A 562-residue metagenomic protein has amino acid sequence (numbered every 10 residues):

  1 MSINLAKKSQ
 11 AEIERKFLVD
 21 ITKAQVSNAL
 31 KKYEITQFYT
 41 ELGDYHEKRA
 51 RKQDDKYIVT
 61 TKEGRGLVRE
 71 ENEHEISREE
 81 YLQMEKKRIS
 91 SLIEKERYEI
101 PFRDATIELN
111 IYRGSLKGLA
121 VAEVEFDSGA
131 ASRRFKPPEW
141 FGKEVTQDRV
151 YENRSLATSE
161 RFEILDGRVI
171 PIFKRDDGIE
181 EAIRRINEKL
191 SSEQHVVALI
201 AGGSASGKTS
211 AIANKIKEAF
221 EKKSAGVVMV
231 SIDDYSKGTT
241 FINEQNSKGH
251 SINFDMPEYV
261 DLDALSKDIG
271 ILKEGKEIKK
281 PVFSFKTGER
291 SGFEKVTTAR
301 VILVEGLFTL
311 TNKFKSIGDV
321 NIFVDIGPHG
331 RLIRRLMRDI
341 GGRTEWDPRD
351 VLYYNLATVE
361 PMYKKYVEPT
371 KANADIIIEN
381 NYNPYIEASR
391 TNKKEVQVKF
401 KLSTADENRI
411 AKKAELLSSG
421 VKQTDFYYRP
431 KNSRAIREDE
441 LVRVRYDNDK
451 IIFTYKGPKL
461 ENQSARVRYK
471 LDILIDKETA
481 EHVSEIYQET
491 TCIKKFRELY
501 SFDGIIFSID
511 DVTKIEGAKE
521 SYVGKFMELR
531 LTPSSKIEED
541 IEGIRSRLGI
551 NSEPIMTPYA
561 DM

Functional and structural regions predicted by a protein language model:
S2-G118, F141-V169, T391-I505, S552-M562: N-terminal strand-loop-strand beta-hairpin
V169-S192, T297, S316, M337-G341 (+3 more regions): NTP-dependent small-molecule kinase module
L199-A201: Short hydrophobic/aromatic beta-strand immediately N-terminal to the Walker A/P-loop
S204: The conserved Walker
K208-T209: Conserved lysine of the Walker
K217-V228: Post-Walker A helix-loop "phosphate-sensing" segment adjacent to the P-loop in P-loop NTPases
V228-S231, Y235-T287, V301: Conserved nucleotide-sensing/catalytic segment adjacent to the nucleotide-binding pocket in NTP-handling enzymes
R290-G342: ATP-dependent NMP and nucleoside kinases share a basic, alpha-helical "lid"
